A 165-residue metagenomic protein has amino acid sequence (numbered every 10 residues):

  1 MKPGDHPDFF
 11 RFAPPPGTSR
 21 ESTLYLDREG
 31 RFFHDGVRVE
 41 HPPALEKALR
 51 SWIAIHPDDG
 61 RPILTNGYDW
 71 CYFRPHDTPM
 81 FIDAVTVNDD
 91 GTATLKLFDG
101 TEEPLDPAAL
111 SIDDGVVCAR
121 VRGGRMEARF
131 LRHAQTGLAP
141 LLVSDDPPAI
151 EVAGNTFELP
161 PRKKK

Functional and structural regions predicted by a protein language model:
M1-K165: Terminal leader/tail segments of proteins
